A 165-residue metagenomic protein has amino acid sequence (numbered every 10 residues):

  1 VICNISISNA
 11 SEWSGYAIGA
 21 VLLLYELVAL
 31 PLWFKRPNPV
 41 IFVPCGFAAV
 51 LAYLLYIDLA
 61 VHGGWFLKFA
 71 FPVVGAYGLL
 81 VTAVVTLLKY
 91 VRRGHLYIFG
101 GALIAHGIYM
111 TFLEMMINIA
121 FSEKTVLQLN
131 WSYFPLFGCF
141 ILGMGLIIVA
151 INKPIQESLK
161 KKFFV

Functional and structural regions predicted by a protein language model:
V1-N4, Y16-A29, A105, M110-E114: Hydrophobic alpha-helical transmembrane segments of multi-pass membrane proteins
I2-G19, F34-I41, Y56-V74, V91-H95 (+1 more regions): Membrane-helix interface and helix-disruption motif detector
W13-G15, L24-P31, I41-A48, A52-Y53 (+3 more regions): Alpha-helical transmembrane segments that serve as single-pass membrane anchors or pore-forming helices in small
I18-V28, G75-V85, F137-P154: Hydrophobic cores of alpha-helical transmembrane segments in multi-pass inner/ER membrane proteins, independent
A20-F42, Y53-I57, L80-T86: Canonical alpha-helical transmembrane segments
V43-V50, Y97-Y109: Central hydrophobic cores of alpha-helical transmembrane segments in multi-pass integral membrane proteins
A76-G101, M110-A120, M144-A150: Alpha-helical transmembrane segments in multipass membrane proteins, preferentially the mid-helix core
I155-V165: Short, highly charged, low-complexity non-transmembrane loops/tails of multi-pass membrane proteins
